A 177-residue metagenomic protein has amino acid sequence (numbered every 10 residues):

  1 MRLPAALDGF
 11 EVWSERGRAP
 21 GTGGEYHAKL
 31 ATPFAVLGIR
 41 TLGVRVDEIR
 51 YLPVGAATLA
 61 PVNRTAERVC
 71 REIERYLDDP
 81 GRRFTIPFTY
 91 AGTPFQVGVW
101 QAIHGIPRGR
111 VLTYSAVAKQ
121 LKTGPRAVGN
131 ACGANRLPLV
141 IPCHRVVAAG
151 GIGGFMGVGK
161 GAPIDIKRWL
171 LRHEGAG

Functional and structural regions predicted by a protein language model:
M1-T123, D165, H173-G177: Basic nucleic-acid-binding alpha-helical/helix-turn surface characteristic of O6-alkylguanine DNA
L52, A148-A149, V158: Conserved residues at the C-terminal ends of beta-strands
I103, C143-H144, L170: Structural signal for hydrophobic
G133: Residue-level detection of the helix-turn-helix DNA-binding "recognition helix"
R136: Acidic, glycine-rich catalytic loops of TOPRIM or P-loop NTPase phosphate-binding modules used across DNA replication
L139-A148: Short Lys/Arg-enriched helix C-cap and helix-to-coil transition segments that create basic nucleic-acid-contact patches
I152-G177: Phospho-regulated, low-complexity intrinsically disordered regions of nuclear gene-regulatory and chromatin-associated
